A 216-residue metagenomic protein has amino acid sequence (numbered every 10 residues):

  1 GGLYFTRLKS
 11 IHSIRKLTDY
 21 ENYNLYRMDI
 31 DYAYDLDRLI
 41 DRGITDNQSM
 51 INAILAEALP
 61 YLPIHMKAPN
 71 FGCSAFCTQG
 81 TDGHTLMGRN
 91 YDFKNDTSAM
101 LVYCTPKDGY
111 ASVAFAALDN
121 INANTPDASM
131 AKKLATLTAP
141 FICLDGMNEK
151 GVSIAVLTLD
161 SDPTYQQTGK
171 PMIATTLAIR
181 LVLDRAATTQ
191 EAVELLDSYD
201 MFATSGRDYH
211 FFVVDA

Functional and structural regions predicted by a protein language model:
G2-T189, M201-F202: N-terminal mature-domain region immediately after signal-peptide cleavage in secreted/organellar precursors
V156-T158, L196, V213-D215: Short, structured patches in soluble enzyme cores that scaffold and shape functional sites
L195-L196, T204: Phosphate-interacting basic helix/loop segments used at nucleotide- and nucleic-acid interfaces
G206-A216: Extended amphipathic alpha-helical segments with heptad-repeat/coiled-coil character used for oligomerization, fusion
